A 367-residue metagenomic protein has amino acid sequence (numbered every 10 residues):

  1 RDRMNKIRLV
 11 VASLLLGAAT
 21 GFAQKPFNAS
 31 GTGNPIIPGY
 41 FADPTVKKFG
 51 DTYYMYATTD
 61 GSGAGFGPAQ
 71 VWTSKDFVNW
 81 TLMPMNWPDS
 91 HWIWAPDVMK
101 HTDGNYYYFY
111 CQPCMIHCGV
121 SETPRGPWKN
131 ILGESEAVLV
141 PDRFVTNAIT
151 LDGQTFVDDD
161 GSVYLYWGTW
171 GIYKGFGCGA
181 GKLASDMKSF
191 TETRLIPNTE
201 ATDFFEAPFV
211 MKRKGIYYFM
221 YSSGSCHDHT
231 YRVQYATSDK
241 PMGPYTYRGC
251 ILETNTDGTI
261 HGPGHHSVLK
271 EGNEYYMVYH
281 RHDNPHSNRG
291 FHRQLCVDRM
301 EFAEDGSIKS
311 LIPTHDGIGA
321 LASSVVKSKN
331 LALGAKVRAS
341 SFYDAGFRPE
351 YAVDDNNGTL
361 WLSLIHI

Functional and structural regions predicted by a protein language model:
D2-V11: Bacterial N-terminal signal peptides that target proteins for export
V10-A18: Bacterial N-terminal signal peptides
Q24-T202, K212-G258, N273-Y275, H280-V325: Beta-rich carbohydrate-recognition and catalytic domains
F209: Aromatic-lined glycan-binding groove of carbohydrate-active enzymes
G264-S267: Signature of short aromatic-glycine-proline-rich micro-motifs recurring in repeat-based ectodomains
G319-I365: Disordered, acidic Ser/Thr/Pro-rich linker "stalks" and the adjacent N-terminal cap of the next globular domain
